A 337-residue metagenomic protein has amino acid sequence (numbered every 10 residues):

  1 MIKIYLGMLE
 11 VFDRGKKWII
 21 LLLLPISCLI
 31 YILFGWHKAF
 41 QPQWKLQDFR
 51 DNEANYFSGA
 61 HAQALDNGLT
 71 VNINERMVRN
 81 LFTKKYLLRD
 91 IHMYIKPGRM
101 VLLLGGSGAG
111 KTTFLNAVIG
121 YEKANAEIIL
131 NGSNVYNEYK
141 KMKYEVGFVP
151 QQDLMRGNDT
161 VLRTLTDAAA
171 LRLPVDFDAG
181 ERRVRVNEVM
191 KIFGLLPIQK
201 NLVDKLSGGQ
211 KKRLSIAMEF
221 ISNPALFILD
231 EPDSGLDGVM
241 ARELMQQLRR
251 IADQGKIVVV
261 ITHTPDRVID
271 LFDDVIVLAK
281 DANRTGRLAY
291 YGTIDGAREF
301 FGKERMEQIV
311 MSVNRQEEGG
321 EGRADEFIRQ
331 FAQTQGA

Functional and structural regions predicted by a protein language model:
I2-K85, R185, D274, L278-A279 (+1 more regions): Topological signature of polytopic alpha-helical transporters
L104-G106: The feature captures the beta-strand-to-loop junction immediately N-terminal to the Walker
I119: Helix-to-loop junction immediately C-terminal to a conserved catalytic motif
E127-K141: ABC ATPase NBD Q-loop/coupling interface
Q152, G157-P174: Q-loop/switch helix immediately C-terminal to the Walker
E181-I198: Conserved ABC ATPase "signature" region
E219-F220: ABC ATPase C-loop
F227-E231: Catalytic Walker B motif of ABC-type/P-loop ATPase nucleotide-binding domains
